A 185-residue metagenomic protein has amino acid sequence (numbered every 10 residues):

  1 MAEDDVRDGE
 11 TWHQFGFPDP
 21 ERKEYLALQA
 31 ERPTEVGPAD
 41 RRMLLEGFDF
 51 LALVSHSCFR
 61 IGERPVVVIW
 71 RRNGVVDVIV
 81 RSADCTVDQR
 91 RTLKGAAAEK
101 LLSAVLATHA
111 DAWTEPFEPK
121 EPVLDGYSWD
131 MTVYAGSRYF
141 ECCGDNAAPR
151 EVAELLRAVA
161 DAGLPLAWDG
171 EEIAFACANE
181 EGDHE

Functional and structural regions predicted by a protein language model:
E3-I61, V66, A83-E185: Short, well-ordered, aromatic-rich surface patches in folded extracellular/luminal domains
V67-R71: Conserved beta-hairpin
N73-A83: N-terminal glycine/threonine-rich, aromatic-flanked beta-hairpin/loop signature
